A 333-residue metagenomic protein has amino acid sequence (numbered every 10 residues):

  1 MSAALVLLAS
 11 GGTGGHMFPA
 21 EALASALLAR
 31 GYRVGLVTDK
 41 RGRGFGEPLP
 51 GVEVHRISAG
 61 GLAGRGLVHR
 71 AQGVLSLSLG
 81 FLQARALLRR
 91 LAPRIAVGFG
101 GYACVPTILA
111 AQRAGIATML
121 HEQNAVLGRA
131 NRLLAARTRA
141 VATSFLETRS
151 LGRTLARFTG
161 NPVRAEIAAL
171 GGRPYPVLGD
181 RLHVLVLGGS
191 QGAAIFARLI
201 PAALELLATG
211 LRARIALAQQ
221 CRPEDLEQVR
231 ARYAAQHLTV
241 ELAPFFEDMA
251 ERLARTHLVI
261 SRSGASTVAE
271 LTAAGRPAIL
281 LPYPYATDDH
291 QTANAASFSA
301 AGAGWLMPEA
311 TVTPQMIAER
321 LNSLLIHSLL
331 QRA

Functional and structural regions predicted by a protein language model:
L5-G11, L28-L79, P223-D225: Conserved nucleotide-sugar phosphate-binding/catalytic loop shared by glycosyltransferases and other
H16-L28: Short amphipathic alpha-helix
A29, L36-V37, R41-V52, G172-V259 (+4 more regions): Donor-nucleotide binding loops and adjacent catalytic segments primarily of GT-B fold Leloir glycosyltransferases
R33, R41, E53, Q112-G172: Active-site-proximal region of nucleotide-activated glycan assembly enzymes, centered on histidine/acidic-rich loops
R41-F45, P93-A114: An aromatic- and histidine-rich active-site surface loop
G66-I95, V105, R113: An amphipathic, basic-hydrophobic alpha-helix
P93-I95, A254-A269, R276-P277: Acidic donor-binding loop of glycosyltransferase active sites
I116-A117, H257-L258, G275-Y283, A303: Structural loop-to-beta junction motif characteristic of Rossmann-like glycosyltransferase folds
